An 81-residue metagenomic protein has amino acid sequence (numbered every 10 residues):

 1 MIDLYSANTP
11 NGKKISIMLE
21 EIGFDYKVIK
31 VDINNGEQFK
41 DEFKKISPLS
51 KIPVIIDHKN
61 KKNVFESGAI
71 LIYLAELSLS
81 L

Functional and structural regions predicted by a protein language model:
M1-L81: GST-like domain detector, emphasizing the conserved glutathione-binding G-site in the N-terminal thioredoxin-like
